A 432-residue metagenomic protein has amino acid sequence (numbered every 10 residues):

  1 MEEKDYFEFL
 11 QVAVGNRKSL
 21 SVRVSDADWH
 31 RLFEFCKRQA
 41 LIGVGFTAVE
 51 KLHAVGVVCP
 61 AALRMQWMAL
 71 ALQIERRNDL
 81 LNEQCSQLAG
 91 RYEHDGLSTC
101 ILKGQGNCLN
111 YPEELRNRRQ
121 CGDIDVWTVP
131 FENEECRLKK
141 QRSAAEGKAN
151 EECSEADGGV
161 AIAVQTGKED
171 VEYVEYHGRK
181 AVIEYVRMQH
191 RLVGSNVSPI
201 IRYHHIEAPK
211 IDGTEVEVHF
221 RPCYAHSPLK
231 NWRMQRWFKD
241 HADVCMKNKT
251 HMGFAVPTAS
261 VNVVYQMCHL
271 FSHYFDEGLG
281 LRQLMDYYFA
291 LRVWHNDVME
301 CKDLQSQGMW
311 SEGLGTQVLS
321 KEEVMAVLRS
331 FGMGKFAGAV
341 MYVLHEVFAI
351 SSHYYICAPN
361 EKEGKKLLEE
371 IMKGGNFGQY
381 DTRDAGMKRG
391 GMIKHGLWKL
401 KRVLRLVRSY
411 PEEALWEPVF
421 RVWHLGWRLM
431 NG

Functional and structural regions predicted by a protein language model:
M1-G122, T128-N133, E151-E152, D157 (+2 more regions): Conserved NTP-donor binding/palm subdomain of two-metal-ion nucleotidyltransferases/polymerases, i.e., the charged
Q141, E300-Q305: Intrinsically disordered, low-complexity linker and terminal tail regions
E146-G147: Residue-level signal for mature regions of secreted extracellular proteins and peptides
